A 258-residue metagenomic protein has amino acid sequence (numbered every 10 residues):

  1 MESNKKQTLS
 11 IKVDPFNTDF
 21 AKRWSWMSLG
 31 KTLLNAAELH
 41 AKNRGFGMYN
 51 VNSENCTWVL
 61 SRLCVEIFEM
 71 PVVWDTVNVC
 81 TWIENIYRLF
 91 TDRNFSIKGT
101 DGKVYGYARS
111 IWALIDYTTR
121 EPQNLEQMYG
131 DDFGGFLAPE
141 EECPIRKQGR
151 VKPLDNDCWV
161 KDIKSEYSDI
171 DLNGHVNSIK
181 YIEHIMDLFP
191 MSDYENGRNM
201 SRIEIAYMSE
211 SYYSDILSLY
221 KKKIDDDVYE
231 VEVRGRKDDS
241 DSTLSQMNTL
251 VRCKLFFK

Functional and structural regions predicted by a protein language model:
M1-L60, Y107-R109, D116-S201: Hot-dog-fold acyl-thioester-processing enzymes
E2-L9, C64-R146, Y207, S211-Y213 (+1 more regions): HotDog/MaoC-like acyl-thioester-processing domains
D157, K161-K254: Acidic/His-leaning functional-site neighborhoods
